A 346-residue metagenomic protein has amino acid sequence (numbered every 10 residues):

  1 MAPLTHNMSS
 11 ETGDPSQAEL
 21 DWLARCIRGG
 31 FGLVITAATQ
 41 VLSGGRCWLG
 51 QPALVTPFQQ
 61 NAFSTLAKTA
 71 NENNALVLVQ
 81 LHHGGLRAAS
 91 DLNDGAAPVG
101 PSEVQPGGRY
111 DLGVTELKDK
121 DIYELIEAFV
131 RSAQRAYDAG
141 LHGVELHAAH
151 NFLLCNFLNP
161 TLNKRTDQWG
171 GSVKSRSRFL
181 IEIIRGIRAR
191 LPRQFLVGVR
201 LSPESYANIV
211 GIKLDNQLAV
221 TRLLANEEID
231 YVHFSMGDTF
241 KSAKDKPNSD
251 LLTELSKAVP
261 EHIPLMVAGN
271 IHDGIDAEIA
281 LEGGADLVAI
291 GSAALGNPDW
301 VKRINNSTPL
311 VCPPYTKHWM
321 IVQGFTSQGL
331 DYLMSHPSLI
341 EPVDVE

Functional and structural regions predicted by a protein language model:
A2-E346: Flavin-dependent oxidoreductase catalytic cores
